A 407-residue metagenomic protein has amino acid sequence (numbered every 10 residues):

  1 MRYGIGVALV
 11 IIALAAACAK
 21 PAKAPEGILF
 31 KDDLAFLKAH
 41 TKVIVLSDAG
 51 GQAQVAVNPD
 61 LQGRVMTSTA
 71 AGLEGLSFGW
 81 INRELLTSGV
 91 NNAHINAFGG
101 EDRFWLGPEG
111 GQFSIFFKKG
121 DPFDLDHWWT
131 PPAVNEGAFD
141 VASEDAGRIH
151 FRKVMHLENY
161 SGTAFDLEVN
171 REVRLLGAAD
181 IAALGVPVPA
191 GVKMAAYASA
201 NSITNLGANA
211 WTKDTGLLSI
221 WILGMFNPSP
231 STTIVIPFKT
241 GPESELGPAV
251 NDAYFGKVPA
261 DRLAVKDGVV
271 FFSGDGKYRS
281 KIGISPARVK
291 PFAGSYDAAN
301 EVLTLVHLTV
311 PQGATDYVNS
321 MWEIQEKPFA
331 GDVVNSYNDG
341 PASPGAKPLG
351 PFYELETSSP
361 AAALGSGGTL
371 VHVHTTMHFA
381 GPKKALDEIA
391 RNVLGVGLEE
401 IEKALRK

Functional and structural regions predicted by a protein language model:
M1-I5: Positively charged n-region of N-terminal signal peptides that target proteins for export
A15-A17: C-terminal motif of bacterial Sec signal peptides marking the signal peptidase cleavage site
A19-A24: Bacterial lipoprotein signal-peptidase II cleavage site
K31-L34, K118-A195, L349-G350: Extended, loop-rich substrate-binding clefts of extracytoplasmic carbohydrate-active enzymes
K38-V55, P59-K118, L206-G368, K383-L394: A contiguous, surface-exposed recognition patch within enzymatic or periplasmic domains that forms
P59, K153, R171-V173, G368-G381: Short, hydrophobic/aromatic-enriched beta-strand segments in well-ordered soluble domains
I203-T204, T376: Hydrophobic beta-strand positions in extracellular immunoglobulin-like domains
F379-K407: Terminal connector regions
